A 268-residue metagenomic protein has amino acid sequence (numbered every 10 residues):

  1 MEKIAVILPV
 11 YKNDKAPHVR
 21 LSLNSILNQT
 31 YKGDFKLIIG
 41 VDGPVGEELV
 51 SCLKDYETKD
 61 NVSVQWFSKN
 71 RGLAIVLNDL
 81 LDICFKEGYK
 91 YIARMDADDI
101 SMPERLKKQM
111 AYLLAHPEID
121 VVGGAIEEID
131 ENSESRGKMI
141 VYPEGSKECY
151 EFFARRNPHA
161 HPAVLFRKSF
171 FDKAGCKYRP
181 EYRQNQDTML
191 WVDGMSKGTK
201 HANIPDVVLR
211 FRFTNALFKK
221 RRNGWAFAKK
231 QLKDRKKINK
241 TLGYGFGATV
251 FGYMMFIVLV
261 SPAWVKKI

Functional and structural regions predicted by a protein language model:
N13-N28, L49: Short, well-formed alpha-helical segments that are part of the catalytic scaffolds of diverse glycosyltransferases
L27-W66: Acidic donor-binding segment of Leloir-type glycosyltransferases
F67-K86, K108: Glycine-rich, basic loop-to-helix element that forms the pyrophosphate-binding segment of sugar-nucleotide handling
Y89-I100: Short beta-strand-to-loop acidic/aromatic patch adjacent to the donor-nucleotide binding site
E104-R136: Conserved donor NDP-sugar-binding/catalytic core segment of glycosyltransferases
A125, H201-V208: Catalytic beta-strand/loop signature of glycosyltransferases that borders the donor
R183-L190: Acidic donor-binding loop at a coil-to-helix junction in glycosyltransferase catalytic cores that engages
V207, F211, K220-F246: Catalytic core of nucleotide-sugar-dependent glycosyltransferases
